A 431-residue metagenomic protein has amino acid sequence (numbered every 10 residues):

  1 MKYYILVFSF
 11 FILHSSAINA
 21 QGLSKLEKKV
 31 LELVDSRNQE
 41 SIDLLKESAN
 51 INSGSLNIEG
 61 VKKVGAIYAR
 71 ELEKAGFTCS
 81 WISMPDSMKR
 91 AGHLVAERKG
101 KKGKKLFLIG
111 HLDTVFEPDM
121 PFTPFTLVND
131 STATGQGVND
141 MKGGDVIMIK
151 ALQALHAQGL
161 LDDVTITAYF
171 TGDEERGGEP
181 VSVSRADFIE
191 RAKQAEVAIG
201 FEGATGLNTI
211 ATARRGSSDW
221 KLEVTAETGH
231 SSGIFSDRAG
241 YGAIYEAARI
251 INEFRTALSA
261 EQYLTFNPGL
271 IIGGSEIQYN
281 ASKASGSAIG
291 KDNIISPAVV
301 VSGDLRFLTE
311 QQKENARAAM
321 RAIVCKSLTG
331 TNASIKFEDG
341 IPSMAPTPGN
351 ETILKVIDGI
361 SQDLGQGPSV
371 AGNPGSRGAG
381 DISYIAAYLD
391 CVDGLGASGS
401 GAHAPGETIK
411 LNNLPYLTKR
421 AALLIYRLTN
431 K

Functional and structural regions predicted by a protein language model:
M1-L23: Bacterial Sec-dependent N-terminal signal peptides
Q21-E27, R70-E71, S87, E227-K431: Metal-dependent amide/peptide-bond hydrolase catalytic core, centered on the "pita-bread" metallohydrolase fold
Q21-Q136, H156-L160: Acidic/His- and Gly-rich active-site-bordering loop/insert found across diverse amide/peptide-bond hydrolases
G103-F170, R191-K193, P405, K410-Y416: Active-site metal-coordination/substrate-binding segment of hydrolases, especially metallo-dependent peptidases
F116-P118, L160, T212-G216, D292-S296 (+1 more regions): Short glycine/proline-enriched loop/turn "hinge" motifs that connect secondary-structure elements and lie
E117-L127, A213-S218, A281-G286: Short, flexible, mixed-charge acidic loops at enzyme active sites
M141-S217, E276-K283, N430-K431: Acidic/histidine-rich catalytic neighborhood of metal-dependent amide-processing enzymes
